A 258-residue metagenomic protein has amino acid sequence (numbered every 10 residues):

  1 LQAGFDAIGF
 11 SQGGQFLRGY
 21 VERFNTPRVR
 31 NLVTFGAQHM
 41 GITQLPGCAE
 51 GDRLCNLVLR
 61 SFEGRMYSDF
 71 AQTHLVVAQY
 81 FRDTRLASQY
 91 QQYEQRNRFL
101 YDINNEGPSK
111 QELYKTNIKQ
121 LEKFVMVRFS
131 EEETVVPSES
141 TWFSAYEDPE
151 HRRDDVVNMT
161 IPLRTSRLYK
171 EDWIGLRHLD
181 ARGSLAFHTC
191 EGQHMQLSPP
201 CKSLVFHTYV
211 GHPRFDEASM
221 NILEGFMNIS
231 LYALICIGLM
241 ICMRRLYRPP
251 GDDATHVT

Functional and structural regions predicted by a protein language model:
L1-Q91, T134: Serine-dependent carboxylesterase/thioesterase catalytic core of lipase-like alpha/beta-hydrolase/SGNH enzymes
Q12-F16, N105-S109, S166-E171: Short amphipathic alpha-helical surface micro-motifs
Q12-F16, R96-F99, K202: Alpha-helical interaction elements in eukaryotic regulators
D52-D102, F143, E147-P149, D155-R182: Active-site gating loop/helix substructures
T73-S138: Serine-hydrolase catalytic core
F81, P250-G251: Intrinsically disordered, low-complexity regulatory regions of eukaryotic regulatory proteins
L113-Y247, T258: C-terminal catalytic-base region of ester-bond hydrolases, centering on the histidine of the charge-relay
D252-T258: Non-transmembrane, juxtamembrane loop and terminal tail segments of multi-pass eukaryotic membrane proteins
